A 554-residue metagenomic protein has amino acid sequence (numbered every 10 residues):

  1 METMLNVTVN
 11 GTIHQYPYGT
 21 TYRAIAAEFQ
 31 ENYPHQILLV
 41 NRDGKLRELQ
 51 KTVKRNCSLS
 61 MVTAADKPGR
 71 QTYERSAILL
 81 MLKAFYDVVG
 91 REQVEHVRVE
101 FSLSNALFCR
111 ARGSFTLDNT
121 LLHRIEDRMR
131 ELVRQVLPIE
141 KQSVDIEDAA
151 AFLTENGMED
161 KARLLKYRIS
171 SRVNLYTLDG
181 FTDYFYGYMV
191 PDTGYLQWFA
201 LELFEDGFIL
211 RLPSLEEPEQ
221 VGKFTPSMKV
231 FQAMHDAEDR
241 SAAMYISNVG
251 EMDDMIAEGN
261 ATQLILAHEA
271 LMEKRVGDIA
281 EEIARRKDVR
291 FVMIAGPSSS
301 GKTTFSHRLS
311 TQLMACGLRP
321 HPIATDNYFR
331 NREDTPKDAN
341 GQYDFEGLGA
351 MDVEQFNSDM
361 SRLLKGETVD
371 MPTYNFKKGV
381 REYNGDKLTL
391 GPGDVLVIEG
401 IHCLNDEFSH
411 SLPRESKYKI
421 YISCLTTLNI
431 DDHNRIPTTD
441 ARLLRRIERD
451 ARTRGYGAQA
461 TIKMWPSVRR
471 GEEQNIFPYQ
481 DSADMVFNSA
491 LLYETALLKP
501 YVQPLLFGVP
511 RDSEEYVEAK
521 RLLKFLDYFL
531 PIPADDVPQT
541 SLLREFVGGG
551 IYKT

Functional and structural regions predicted by a protein language model:
M1-I78, L82-L103, S114, D127-R128: Ubiquitin-like/PB1-type beta-grasp interaction modules and other compact soluble beta-rich domains
K51-K54, S58-T72, A84, Q93-S104 (+3 more regions): Auxiliary tRNA-acceptor-end handling modules of aminoacyl-tRNA synthetases
K287, H410-T554: Conserved NTP phosphate-binding and transfer environment spanning the P-loop NTPase/kinase superfamily
V292-I294: Hydrophobic anchor at the beta1->P-loop junction of P-loop NTPases
K302: Conserved lysine of the Walker
F305, L309: Hydrophobic positions on the alpha1 helix immediately C-terminal to the Walker A/P-loop
A315-E333: Short beta-strand-centered segment that lines the nucleotide-binding/catalytic pocket of NTP-utilizing
D334-K377: Conserved nucleotide-sensing/catalytic segment adjacent to the nucleotide-binding pocket in NTP-handling enzymes
